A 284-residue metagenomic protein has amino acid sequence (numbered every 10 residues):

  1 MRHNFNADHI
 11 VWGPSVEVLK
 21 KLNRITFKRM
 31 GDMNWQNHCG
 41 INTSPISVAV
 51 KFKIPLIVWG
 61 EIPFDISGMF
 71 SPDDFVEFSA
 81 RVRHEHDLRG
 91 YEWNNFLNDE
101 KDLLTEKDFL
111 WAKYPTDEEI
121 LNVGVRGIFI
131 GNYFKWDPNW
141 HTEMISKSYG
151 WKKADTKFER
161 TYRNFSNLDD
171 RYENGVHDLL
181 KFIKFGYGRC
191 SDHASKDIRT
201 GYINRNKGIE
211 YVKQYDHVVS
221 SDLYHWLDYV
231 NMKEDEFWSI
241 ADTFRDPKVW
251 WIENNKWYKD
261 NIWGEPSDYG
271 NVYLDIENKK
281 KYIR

Functional and structural regions predicted by a protein language model:
M1-R284: Nucleotide-activated chemistry modules centered on ATP-dependent adenylation/adenylyltransferase
